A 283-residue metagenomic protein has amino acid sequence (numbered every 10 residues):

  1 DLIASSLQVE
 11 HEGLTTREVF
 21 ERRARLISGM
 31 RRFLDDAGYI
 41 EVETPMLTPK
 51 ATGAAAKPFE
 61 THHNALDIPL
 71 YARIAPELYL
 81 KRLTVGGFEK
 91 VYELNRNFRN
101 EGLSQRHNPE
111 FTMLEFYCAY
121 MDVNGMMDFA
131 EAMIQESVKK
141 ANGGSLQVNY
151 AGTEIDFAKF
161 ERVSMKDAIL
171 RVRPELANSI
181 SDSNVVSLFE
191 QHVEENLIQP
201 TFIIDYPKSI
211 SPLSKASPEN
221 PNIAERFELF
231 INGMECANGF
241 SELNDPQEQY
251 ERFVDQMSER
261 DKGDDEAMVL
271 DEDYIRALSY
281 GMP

Functional and structural regions predicted by a protein language model:
D1-P283: Class II aminoacyl-tRNA synthetase catalytic cores and aaRS-like
